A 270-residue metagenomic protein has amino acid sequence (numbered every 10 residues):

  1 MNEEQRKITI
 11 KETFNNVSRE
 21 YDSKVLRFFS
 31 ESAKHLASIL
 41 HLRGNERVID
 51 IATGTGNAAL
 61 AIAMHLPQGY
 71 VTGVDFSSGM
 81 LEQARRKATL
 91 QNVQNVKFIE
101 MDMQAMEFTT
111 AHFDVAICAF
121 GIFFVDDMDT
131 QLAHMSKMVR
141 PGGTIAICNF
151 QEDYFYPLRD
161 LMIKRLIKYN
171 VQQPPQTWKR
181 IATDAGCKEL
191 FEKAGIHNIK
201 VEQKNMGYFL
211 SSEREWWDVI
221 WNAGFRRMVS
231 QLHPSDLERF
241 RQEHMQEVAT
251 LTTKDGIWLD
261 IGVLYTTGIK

Functional and structural regions predicted by a protein language model:
M1-V17: N-terminal, positively charged/glycine-rich alpha-helical extensions of SAM-dependent methyltransferases
E3, I10, K200-D255: C-terminal helical/coil "lid" or tail adjacent to the Rossmann-like core of SAM-dependent
R27-E46, A61: Conserved alpha-helix/loop element of class I SAM-dependent methyltransferases that forms part of the SAM/SAH-binding
R47-M106, T130: Class I SAM-dependent methyltransferase SAM/SAH-binding core
Q104-V115: A short acidic, Gly/Pro-enriched loop at the edge of an enzyme's catalytic core that lines a small-molecule cofactor
D114-D129, Q151: A short SAM/SAH-binding and catalytic strip from SAM-dependent methyltransferases
D129-T130, S136, R140-S211, R227 (+1 more regions): Conserved catalytic/acceptor-binding region of the Class I
G195-H197, D218, G262-K270: Core SAM-dependent methyltransferase catalytic element
